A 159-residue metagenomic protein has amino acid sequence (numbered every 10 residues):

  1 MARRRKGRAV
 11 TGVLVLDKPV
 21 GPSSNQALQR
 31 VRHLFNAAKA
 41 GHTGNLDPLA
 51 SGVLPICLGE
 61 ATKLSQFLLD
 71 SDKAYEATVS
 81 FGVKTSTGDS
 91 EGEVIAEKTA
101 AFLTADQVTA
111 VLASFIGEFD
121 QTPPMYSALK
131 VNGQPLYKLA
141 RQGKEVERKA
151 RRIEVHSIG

Functional and structural regions predicted by a protein language model:
M1-G159: Catalytic/RNA-binding core of pseudouridine synthases
